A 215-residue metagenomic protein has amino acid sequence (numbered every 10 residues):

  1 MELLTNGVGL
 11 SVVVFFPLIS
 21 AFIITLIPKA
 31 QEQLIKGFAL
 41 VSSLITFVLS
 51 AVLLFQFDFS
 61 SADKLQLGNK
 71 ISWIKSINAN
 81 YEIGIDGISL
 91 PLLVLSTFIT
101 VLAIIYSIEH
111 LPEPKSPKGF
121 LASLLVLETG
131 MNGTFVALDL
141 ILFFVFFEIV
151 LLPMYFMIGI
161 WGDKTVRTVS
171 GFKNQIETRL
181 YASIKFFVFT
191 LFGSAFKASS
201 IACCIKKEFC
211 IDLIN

Functional and structural regions predicted by a protein language model:
M1-E2, S20-I24, S72-N80, L127-I141: Membrane-embedded alpha-helical segments in integral membrane proteins
M1-G9, I27-I108, P112-A122, I211-I214: Transmembrane helix-loop-helix hairpins at membrane boundaries of multipass inner-membrane proteins
T5-F16, G87-S96, I141-P153: Structural signature of hydrophobic alpha-helical transmembrane segments
V12-E32: N-terminal signal-anchor/start-transfer transmembrane helix
F16, S20-I23, S42-T46, L92 (+5 more regions): Hydrophobic residues within membrane-embedded alpha-helical segments of Major Facilitator Superfamily
A21, F47-S50, I104, L152-F156: Hydrophobic transmembrane alpha-helices of multi-pass small-molecule transporters
A30-E32, G119, S123-V126, G130-N215: Alpha-helical multi-pass transmembrane bundles of energy-transducing inner-membrane proteins
